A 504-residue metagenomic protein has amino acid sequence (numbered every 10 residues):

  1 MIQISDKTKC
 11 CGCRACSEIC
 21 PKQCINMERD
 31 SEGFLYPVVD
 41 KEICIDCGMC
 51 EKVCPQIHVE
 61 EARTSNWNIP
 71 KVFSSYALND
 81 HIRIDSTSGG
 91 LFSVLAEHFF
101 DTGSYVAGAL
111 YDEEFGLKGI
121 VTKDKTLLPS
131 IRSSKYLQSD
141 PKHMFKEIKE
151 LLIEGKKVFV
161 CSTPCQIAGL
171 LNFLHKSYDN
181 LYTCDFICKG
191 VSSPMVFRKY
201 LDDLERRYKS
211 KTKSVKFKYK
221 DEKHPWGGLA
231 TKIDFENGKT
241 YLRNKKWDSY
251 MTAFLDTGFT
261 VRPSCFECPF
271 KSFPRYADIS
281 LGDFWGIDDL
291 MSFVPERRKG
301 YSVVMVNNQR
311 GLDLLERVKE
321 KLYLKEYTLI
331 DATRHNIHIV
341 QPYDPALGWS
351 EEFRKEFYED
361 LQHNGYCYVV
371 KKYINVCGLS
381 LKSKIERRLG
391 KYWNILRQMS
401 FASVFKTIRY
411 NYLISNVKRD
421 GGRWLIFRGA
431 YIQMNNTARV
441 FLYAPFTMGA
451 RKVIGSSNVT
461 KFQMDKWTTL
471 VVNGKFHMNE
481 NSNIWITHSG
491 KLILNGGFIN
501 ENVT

Functional and structural regions predicted by a protein language model:
M1-K7, P37-E42, W247-D256: Short, intrinsically disordered, charge-biased short linear motifs at domain edges
I2-I4, A15-V38, G48-N66, D278-I279: Iron-sulfur cluster-binding cysteine motifs and their immediate structural context in ferredoxin-like electron-transfer
T8-Q23, I45-I57, T163-G169, V261-F273: Local cysteine-cluster metal-coordination motifs and their immediate loop/turn environment, predominantly Fe-S cluster
E42-E154, A332-S350, E359, C367: Flanking helices and flexible, charged tails adjoining ferredoxin-like Fe-S electron-transfer domains in multi-subunit
T87-G90, E113, V160-L170, G190-S192: Gly/Ser/Thr-rich loops at beta-strand to alpha-helix junctions that form or flank small-molecule/cofactor-binding
T102-Y105, E205, S210-W393: Long, compositionally biased charged/polar accessory segments in the mid-to-C-terminal portions of proteins
Y182-D203: Short, flexible loop segments at boundaries between secondary-structure elements
K391-T504: Domain-scale signature associated with acetyltransferase and cell-envelope carbohydrate enzymes
